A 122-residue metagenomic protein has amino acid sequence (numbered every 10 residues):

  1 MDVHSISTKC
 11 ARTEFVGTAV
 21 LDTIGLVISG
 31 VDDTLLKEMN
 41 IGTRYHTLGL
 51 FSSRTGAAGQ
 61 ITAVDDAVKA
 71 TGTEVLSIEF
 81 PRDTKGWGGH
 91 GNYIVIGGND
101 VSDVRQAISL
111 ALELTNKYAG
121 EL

Functional and structural regions predicted by a protein language model:
D2-G91, I96-L122: Long, contiguous binding/interaction regions
